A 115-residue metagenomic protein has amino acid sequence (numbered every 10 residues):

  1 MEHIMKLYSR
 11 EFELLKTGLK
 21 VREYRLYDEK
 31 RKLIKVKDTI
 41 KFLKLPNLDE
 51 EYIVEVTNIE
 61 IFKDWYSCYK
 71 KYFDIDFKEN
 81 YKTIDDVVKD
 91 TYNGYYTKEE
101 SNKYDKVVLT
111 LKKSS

Functional and structural regions predicted by a protein language model:
M1-V36: Compositionally biased, charged N-terminal/linker segments
E2, L19, E51, Y104-K106: Sequence-level motif detector for i,i+2 pairs with an aromatic at +2
K6, I53, K106-T110: Ordered hydrophobic segments in well-structured contexts
T39, K44-D49: Short, charged beta-turn/beta-strand-edge "cap" motif at the junction between a beta-strand and an adjacent loop
E50-E60: Short beta-strand-centered aromatic/proline hotspots
I59-Y69: Short, solvent-exposed beta-strand-terminating loops
S67-S115: Contiguous surface segments at macromolecular interaction interfaces
